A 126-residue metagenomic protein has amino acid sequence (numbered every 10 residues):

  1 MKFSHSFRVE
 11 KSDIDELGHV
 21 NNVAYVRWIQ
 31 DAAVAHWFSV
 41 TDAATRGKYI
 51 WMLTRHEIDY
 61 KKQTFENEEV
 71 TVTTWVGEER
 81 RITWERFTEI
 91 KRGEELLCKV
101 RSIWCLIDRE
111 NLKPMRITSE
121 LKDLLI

Functional and structural regions predicted by a protein language model:
M1-T71, E79-I126: Terminal targeting signals and extreme-terminal segments of soluble enzymes
